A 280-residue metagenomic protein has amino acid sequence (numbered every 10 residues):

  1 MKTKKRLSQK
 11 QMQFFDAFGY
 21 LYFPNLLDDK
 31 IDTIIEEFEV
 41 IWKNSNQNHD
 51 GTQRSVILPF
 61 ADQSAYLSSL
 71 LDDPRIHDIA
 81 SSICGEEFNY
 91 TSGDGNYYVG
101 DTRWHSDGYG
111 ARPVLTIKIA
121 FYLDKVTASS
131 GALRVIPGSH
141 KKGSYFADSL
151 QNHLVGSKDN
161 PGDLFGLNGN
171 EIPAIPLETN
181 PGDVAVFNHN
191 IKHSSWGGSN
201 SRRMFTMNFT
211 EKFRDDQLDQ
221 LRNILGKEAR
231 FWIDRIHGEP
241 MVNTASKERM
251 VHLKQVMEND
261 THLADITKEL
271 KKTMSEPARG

Functional and structural regions predicted by a protein language model:
M1-P113, R222: Non-heme Fe(II)-dependent double-stranded beta-helix
Q13, S129-K192: Double-stranded beta-helix
K30, T127, K142, H193 (+1 more regions): Feature marks short, surface-exposed loop/turn motifs that line or immediately flank catalytic pockets and channel
W42-N44, V184, I191-G280: Non-heme Fe(II)/2-oxoglutarate
E86, G110-P113, Y122-A132, G138-H140: Active-site region of the double-stranded beta-helix
Y98, I136-G143, F209-R214: Short edge-strand/loop segments of extracellular domains
T102-S106, S129-V135, S144-D148, W196-S199 (+1 more regions): A short secondary-structure junction signal
R112-A128, E178-T179, N208-E211: Short, conserved beta-strand element in jelly-roll/cupin
